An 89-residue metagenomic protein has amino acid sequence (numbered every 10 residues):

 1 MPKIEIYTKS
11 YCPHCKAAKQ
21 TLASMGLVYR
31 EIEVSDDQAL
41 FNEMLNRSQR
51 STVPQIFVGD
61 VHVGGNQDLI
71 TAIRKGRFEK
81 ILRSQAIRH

Functional and structural regions predicted by a protein language model:
M1-V28: Local sequence-structure signature of Cys/Sec-based thiol-disulfide redox active-site neighborhoods
E5-T8, V34, V63: Active-site-adjacent beta-strand anchor residues
Q20-L22, N46, I70-A72: Short, glycine/charged-enriched secondary-structure capping and boundary segments
L27-F41: Thiol-based oxidoreductase modules, predominantly thioredoxin-like and allied folds used for disulfide exchange
F41-N42, K75: Short Asp/Glu-rich motifs
L45-T52: Thiol/disulfide oxidoreductase modules built on the thioredoxin-like
V58-R88: Non-catalytic, surface beta->alpha helical segment in thiol-disulfide oxidoreductase systems
